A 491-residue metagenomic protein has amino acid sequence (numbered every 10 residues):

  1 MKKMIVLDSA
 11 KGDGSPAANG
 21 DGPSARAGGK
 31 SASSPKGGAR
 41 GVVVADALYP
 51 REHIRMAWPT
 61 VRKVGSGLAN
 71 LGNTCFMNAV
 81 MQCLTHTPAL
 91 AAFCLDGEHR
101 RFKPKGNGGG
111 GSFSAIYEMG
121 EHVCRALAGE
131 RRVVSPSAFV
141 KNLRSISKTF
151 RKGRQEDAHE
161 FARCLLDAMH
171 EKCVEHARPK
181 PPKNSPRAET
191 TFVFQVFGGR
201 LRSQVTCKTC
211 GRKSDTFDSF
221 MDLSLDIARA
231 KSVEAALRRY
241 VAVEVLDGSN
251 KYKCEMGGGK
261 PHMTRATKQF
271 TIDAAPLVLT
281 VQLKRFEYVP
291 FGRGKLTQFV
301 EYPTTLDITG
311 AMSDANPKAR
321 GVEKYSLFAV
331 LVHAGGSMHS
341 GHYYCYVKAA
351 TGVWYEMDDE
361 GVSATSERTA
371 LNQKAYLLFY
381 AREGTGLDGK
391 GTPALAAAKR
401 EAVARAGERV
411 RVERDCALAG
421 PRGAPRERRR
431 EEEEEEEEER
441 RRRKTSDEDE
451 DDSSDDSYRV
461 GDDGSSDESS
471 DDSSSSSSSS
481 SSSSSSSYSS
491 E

Functional and structural regions predicted by a protein language model:
K2-K63, G97-G110, P181-A188, F192 (+3 more regions): Exposed substrate/partner-binding surface patches
G41-V42, A47, R51-R55, H86-S219 (+1 more regions): Papain-like cysteine protease catalytic cores
L68-C83, A115-E118, G153-C164, H339-Y343 (+1 more regions): Active-site nucleophilic cysteine motif
A69, L201-Q204, G248: Processing junctions and N-termini across compartments
C75, C207, V281: Carboxylate-rich, divalent-cation-coordinating active-site regions
